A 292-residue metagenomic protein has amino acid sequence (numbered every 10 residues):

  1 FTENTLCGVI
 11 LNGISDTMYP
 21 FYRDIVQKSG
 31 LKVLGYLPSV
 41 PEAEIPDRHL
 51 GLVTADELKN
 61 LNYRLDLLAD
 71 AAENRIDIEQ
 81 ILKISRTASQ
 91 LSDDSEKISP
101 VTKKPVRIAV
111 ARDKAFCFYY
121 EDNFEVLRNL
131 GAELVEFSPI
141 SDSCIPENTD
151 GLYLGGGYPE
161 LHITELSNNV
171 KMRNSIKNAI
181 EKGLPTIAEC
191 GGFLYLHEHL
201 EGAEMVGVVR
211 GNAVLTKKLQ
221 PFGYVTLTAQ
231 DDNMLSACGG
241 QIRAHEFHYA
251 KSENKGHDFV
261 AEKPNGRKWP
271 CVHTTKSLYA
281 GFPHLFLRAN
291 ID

Functional and structural regions predicted by a protein language model:
F1-N4, D24-S29, S99-K103, C144-P146 (+3 more regions): Solvent-exposed alpha-helices and their adjacent loops that cap or buttress functional pockets in soluble metabolic
F1-P100: Internal gly/pro-rich beta-alpha loop/helix module that stabilizes soluble enzyme cofactors or their anionic handles
I10, Y153-G155, A280-F282: Structural motif
L11-D16, A111-K114, F282-F286: Structural motif
T102-K104, F116-V126, E133-V135, L215 (+1 more regions): C-terminal and late-domain segments of enzyme folds
K104-E181: Phosphate-binding active sites in nucleotide-utilizing proteins
L152, E189, V206, F247 (+1 more regions): Hydrophobic, well-ordered secondary-structure elements that form the walls of internal hydrophobic environments
P159-M234: Cysteine-nucleophile active-site neighborhood
